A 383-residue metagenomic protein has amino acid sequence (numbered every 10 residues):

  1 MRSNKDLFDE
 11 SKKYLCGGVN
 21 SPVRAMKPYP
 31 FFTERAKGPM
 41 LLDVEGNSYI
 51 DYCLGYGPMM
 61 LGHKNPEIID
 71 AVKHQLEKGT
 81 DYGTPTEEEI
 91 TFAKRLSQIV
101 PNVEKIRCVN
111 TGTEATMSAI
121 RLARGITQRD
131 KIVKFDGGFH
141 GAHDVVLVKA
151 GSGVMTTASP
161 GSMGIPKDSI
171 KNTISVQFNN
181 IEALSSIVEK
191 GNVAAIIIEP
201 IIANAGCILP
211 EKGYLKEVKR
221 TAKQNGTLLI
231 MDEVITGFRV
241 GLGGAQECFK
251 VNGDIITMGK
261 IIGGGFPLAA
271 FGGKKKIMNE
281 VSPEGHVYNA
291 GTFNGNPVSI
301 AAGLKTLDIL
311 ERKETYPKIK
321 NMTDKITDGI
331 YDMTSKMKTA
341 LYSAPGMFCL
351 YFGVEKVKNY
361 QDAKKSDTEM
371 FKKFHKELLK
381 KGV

Functional and structural regions predicted by a protein language model:
M1-V383: Conserved N-terminal phosphate-binding loop of PLP-dependent enzymes in the Aspartate aminotransferase
